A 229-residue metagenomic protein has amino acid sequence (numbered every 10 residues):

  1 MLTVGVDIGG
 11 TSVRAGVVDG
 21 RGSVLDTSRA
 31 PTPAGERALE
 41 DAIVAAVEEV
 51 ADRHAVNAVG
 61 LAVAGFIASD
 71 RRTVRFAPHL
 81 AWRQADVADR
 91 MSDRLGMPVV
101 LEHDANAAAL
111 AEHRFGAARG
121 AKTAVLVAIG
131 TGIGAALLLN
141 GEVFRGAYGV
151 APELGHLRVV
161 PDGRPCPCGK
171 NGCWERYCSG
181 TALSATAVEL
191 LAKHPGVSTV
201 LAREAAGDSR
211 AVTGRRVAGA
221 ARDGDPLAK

Functional and structural regions predicted by a protein language model:
L2-D41, T73-F76, G149: Short glycine-rich, Thr/Ser-proximal phosphate-binding strand/loop in the N-terminal lobe of ATP-dependent enzymes
D7, D104, G130: Active-site glycine-centered loops adjacent to acidic/histidine catalytic or metal-binding residues that shape
T11, A64-I67, G130-G132: Short glycine-rich anion-binding loops that position phosphate/pyrophosphate groups of nucleotides and phosphorylated
D19-G20, V63, D70, L139-N140: A cytosolic small-molecule/anion-sensing beta-strand core signal
R29-V44, E48, N57-V59, G65-V125: Glycine-rich phosphate-binding loop and adjoining helix at the ATP-binding site of ATP-dependent phosphoryl-transfer
L101-A105, V159-P195: Glycine-rich phosphate-binding loop plus the immediately following alpha-helix
A121-Y177: Glycine-rich phosphate-binding loop of actin/hexokinase-like ATP-binding domains
Y177-K229: A mobile "lid/hinge" subdomain adjacent to the ATP/sugar-phosphate binding pocket shared across diverse ATP-dependent
